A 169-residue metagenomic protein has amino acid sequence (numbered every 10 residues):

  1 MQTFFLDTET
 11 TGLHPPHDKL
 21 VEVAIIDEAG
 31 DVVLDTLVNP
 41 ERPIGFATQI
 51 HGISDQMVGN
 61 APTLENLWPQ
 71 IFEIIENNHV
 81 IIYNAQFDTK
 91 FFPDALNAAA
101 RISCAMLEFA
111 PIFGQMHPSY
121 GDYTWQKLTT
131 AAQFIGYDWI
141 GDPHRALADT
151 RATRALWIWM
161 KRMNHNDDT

Functional and structural regions predicted by a protein language model:
M1-A100, W125-G141: Conserved non-catalytic scaffold segment of RNase H-like nuclease domains
N84, A105, R145: Acidic, metal-binding active-site segment of PIN/NYN-like and related structure-specific nucleases
I102-Y123: Short alpha-helix plus adjacent loop in nuclease-associated cores
M106, W125, T129, T150 (+1 more regions): Hydrophobic, well-ordered secondary-structure segments
D122-W125, H144-L147: Short, amphipathic alpha-helical segments
F134, I140, L147-T169: Acidic two-metal-ion nuclease catalytic site recognized across multiple nuclease folds, prominently DnaQ/RNase D-T
